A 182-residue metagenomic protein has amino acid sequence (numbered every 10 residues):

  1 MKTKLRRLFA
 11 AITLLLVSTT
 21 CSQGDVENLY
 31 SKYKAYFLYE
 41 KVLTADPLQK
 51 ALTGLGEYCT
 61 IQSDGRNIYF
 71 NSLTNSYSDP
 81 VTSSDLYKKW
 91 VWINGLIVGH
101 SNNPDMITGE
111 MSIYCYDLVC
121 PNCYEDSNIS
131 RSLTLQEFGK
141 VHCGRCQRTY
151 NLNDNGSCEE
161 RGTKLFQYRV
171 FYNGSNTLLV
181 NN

Functional and structural regions predicted by a protein language model:
M1-C21: Sec-dependent bacterial lipoprotein signal peptides
T13, S112-C115, F138: Flanking scaffold residues of small Cys/His-coordinated metal-binding clusters
T19, L118, V141-G144, G156: Extracellular secreted precursors and ectodomains with disulfide-bonded cysteine-rich loops/domains
G24-L133, F166-N182: N-terminal pre-ligand scaffold of iron-sulfur
C123, C146-Q147: Short Cys/His-rich metal-coordination motifs, predominantly Zn2+-binding knuckles/fingers
S127, S132, Q136-R145: Cys/His-rich short segments
T149-R161: Short metal-binding segments enriched for Cys and/or His
